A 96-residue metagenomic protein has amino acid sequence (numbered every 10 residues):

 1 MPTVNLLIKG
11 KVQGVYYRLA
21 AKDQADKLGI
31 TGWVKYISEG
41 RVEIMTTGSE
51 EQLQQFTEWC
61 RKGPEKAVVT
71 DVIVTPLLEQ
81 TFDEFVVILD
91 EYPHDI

Functional and structural regions predicted by a protein language model:
M1-I96: Intrinsically disordered, low-complexity, mixed-charge
